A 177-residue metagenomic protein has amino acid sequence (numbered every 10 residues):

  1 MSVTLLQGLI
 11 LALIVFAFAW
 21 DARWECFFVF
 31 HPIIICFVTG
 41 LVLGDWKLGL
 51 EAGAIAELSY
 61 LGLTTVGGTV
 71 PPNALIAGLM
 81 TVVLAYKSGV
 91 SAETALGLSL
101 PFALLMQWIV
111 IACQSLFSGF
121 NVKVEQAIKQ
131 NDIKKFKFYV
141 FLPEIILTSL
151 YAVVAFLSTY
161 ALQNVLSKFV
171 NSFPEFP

Functional and structural regions predicted by a protein language model:
M1-I76: Hydrophobic transmembrane alpha-helices
M1-Q7, T39-L50, L84-P101, N164 (+1 more regions): Helix-coil boundary and interhelical linker segments in multi-pass alpha-helical membrane proteins
S2-V3, W24, F28, G44 (+8 more regions): Juxtamembrane/transmembrane-helix boundary motifs in multi-pass membrane proteins
Q7-G8, A17, P71-L84, S88 (+2 more regions): Transmembrane alpha-helical segments and their short flanking loops that form helix-hairpins/helix-helix interfaces
A54-K123: Hydrophobic, small-residue-rich transmembrane alpha-helices and their short perimembrane loops in multi-pass membrane
L96-P177: Helix-loop-helix junctions within the multi-pass membrane cores of secondary transporters/permeases
